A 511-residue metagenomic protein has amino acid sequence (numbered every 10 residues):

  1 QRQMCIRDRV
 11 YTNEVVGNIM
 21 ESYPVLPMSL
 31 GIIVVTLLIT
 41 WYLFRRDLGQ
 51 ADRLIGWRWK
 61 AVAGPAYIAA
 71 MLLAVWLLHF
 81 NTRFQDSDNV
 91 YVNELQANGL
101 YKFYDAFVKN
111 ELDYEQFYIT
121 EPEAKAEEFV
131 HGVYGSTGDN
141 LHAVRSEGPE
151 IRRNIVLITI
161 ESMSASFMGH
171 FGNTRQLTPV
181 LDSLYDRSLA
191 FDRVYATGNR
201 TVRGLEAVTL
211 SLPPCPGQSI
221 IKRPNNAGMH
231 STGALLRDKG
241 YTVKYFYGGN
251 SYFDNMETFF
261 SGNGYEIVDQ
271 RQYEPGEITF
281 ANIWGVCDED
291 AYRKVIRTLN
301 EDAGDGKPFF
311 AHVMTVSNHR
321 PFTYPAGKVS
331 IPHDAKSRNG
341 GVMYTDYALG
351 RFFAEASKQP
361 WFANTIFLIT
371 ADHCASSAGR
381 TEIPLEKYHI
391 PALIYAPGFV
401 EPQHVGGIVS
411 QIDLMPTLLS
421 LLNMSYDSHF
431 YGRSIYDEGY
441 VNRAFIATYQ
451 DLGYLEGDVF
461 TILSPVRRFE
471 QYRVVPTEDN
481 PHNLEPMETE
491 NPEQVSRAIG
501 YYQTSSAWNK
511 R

Functional and structural regions predicted by a protein language model:
R2-I6: Short, small-residue-biased leader/transition segments that mark boundaries at the very start of proteins
R7-G17, A70-S146: Membrane-interface segments at or immediately adjacent to transmembrane helices that form the boundary between
T12-T36: Hydrophobic alpha-helical transmembrane segments
P24-L30, K125-F129, F260: Long, well-ordered, tryptophan-enriched scaffold segments
P24-V25, D47-L48, K109-D113, P308: Intrinsically disordered or highly flexible coil/loop and linker segments, enriched in small and charged/polar residues
I33-P65: Cytosolic-side transmembrane helix boundary signature
H131-R511: Solvent-exposed soluble domains appended to multi-pass membrane proteins
